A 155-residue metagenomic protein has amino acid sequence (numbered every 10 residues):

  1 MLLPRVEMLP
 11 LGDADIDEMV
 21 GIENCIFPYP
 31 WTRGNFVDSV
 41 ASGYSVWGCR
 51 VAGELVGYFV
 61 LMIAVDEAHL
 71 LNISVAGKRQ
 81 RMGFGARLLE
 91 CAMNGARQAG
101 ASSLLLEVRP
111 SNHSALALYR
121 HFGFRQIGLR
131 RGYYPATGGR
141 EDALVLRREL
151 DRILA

Functional and structural regions predicted by a protein language model:
L2-L3, E7-M82, A86-A99, G132 (+1 more regions): Acetyl-CoA-dependent GNAT
V75, R109-P110: Short amphipathic helical patch at the helix-1/turn junction of helix-turn-helix
L89, N112-A115, G132-T137: Short glycine/proline-centered loop/turn elements that form peptide/ligand docking sites
L105-E107, R120, R125-V145: Conserved catalytic-core motifs of GNAT/GCN5-like acyltransferases
